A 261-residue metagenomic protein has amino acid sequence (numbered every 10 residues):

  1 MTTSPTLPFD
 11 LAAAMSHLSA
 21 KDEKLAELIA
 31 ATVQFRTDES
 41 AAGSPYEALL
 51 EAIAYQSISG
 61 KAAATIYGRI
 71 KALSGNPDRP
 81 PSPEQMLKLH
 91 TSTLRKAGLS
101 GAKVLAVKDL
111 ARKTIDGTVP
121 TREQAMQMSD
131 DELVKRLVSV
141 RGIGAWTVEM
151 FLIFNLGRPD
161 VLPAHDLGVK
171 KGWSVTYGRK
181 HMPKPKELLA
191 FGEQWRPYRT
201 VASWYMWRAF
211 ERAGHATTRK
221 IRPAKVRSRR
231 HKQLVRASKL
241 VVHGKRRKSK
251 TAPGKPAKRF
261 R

Functional and structural regions predicted by a protein language model:
M1-R36, T118, D130-D131, A145-R261: C-terminal accessory module of base-excision DNA glycosylases/AP lyases that mediates lesion recognition and DNA
P5, F9-A12, K24-A26, A31 (+3 more regions): Alpha-helical ds-nucleic-acid-binding substructure associated with the helix-hairpin-helix region of base-excision DNA
D38-E47, G98-A102, G192-R199: Structural motif
G43, E47, G60-A64, R79 (+5 more regions): Alpha-helix N-cap/helix-initiation sites
Y46, I70, S74, F151-F154: Aromatic-residue hotspot detector
